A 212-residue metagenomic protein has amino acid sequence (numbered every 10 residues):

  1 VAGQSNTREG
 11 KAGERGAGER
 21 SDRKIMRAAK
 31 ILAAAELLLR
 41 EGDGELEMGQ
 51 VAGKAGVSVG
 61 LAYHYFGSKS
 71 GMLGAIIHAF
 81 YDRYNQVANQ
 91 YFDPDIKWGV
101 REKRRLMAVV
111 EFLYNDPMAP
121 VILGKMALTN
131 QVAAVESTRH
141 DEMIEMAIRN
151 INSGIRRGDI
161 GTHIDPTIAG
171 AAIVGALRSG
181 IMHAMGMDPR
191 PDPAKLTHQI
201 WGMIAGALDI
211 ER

Functional and structural regions predicted by a protein language model:
V1-E14, A108-N115, E145, R149-R156 (+2 more regions): C-terminal peripheral helix-coil segments that are non-catalytic and often amphipathic
G13-E14, G18, E45-E47, K69 (+1 more regions): Short glycine/proline-centered loop/turn elements that form peptide/ligand docking sites
K24-A35, V51, I76-Y84, A147: Generic hydrophobic, amphipathic alpha-helix propensity
L37-G71, A75: Helix-turn-helix
A75, N89-P117, P166-I173, A194-T197: Hydrophobic alpha-helical connector segments
N85, N89, Q131-R157, T167-G175 (+3 more regions): Amphipathic alpha-helical packing segments from all-alpha helical-bundle domains
F112-A134, I148, M182, G186: Amphipathic alpha-helical segments used for helix-helix packing
